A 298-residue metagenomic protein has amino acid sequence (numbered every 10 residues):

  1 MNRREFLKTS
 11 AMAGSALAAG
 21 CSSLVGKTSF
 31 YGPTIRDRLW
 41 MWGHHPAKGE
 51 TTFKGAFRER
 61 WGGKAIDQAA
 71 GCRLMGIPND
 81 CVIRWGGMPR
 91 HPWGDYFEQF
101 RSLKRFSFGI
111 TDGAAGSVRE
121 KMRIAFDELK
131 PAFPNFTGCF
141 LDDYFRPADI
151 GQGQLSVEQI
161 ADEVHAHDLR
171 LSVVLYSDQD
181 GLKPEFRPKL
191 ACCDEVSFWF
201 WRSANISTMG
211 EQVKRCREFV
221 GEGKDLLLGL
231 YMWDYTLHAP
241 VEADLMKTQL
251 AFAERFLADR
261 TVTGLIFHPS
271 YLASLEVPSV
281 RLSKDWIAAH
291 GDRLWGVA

Functional and structural regions predicted by a protein language model:
R4-E5, P147: Positively charged, low-complexity intrinsically disordered regions
E5-V25: N-terminal export signals
S29-A298: Glycan-processing catalytic domains of CAZymes
